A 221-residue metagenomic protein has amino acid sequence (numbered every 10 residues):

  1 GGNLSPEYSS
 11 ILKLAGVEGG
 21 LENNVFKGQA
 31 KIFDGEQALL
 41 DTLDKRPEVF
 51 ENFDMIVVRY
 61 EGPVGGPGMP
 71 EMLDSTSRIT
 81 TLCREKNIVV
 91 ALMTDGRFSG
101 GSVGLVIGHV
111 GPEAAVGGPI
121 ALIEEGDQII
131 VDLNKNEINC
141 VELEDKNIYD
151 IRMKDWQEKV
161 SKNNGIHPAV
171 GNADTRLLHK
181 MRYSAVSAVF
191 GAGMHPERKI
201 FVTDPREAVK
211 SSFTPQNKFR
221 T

Functional and structural regions predicted by a protein language model:
G1-T221: Feature captures the catalytic cores and cofactor-binding loops of soluble hydro-lyases/lyases that act on carboxylate
